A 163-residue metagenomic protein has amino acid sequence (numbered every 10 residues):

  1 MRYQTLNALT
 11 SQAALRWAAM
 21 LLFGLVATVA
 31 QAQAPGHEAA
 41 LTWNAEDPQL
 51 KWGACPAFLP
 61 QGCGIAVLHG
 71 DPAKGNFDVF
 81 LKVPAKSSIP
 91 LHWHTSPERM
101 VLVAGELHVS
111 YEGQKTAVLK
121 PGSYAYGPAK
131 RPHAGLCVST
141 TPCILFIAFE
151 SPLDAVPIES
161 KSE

Functional and structural regions predicted by a protein language model:
R2-A19: Bacterial N-terminal signal peptides that target proteins for export
R16-T28: Bacterial N-terminal signal peptides
A32-F77, S160-E163: A short, N-terminal "cap"/entry segment at the start of jelly-roll beta-barrel domains of the cupin/DSBH fold
L41-A45, A134-E163: Double-stranded beta-helix
F77-H94, P128-K130: Conserved short histidine dyad/triad with adjacent acidic residue
P84-S87, H94-E112: Glycine- and acidic-residue-biased ligand/ion/polar-headgroup-sensing regions
I89-L91, V109-S110, G127, P132-V138: Short beta-strand His + acidic residue motifs that chelate non-heme Fe in jelly-roll/DSBH and cupin folds
G113-K130: Short acidic-glycine-tyrosine-enriched beta hairpin
